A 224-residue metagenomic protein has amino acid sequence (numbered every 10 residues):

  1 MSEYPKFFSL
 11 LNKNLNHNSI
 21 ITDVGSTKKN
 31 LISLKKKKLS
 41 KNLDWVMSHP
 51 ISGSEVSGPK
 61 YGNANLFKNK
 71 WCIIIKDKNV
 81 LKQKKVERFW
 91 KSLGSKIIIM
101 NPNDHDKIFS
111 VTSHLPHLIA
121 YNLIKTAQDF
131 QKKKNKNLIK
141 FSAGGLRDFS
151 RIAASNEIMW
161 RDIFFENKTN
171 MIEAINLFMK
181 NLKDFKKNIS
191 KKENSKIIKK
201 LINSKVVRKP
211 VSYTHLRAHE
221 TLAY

Functional and structural regions predicted by a protein language model:
M1-Y4: Short, conserved structural micro-motifs that define repeat-unit consensus positions and nucleotide-binding loops
F7-K60: Rossmann-like NAD(P)(H) cofactor-binding subdomain of soluble oxidoreductases
K28, P50-S52, D104, G145 (+1 more regions): Glycine-rich beta-alpha junction loops
K60-L66, M159-D162: Short, flexible, solvent-exposed loop/turn segments with mixed acidic/basic and small polar residues
A64-D148: Internal alpha-helical scaffold of NAD(P)-dependent oxidoreductase catalytic cores
N135-S204: Interdomain hinge/lid region at the active-site interface of Rossmann-like NAD(P)-dependent oxidoreductases
I202-Y213: Short, amphipathic C-terminal "tail helix"
T214-T221: Conserved small/polar residues in nucleotide/adenosyl-binding loops
